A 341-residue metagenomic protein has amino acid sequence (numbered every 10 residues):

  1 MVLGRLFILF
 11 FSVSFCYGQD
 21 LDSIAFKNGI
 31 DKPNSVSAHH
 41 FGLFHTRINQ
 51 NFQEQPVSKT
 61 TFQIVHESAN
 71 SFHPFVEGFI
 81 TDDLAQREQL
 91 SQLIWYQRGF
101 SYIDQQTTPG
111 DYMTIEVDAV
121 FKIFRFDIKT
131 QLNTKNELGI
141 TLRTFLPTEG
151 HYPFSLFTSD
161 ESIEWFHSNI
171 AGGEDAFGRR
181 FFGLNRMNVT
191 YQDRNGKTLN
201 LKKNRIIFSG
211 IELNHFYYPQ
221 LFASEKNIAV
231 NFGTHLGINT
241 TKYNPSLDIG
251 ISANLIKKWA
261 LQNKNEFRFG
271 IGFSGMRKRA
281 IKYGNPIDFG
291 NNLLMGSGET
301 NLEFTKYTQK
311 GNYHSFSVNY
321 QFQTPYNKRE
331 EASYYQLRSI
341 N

Functional and structural regions predicted by a protein language model:
M1-V57, H151-Y152: Cleavable N-terminal export/targeting peptides
D20-S23, T46-T60, K129-E137, Q220-I228 (+3 more regions): Short loop/turn motifs that connect adjacent beta-strands in outer-membrane beta-barrel proteins
T46-Q50, K122-T130, I211-P219, L236 (+4 more regions): Residues on the lipid-exposed face of transmembrane beta-strands in outer-membrane beta-barrel proteins
P56-S58, D118-F124, R205-I211, P245-I251 (+2 more regions): Residues that define the transmembrane beta-barrel architecture of outer-membrane proteins
H66-F72, L142-T148, Y217-P219, T234-T240 (+4 more regions): Transmembrane beta-strands of outer-membrane beta-barrel pores
S68-F121: Surface-exposed strand-loop-strand hairpins of Gram-negative outer-membrane beta-barrel proteins
P74-T81, H151-F157, T240-L247, A280-F289 (+1 more regions): Outer-membrane beta-barrel translocator domains and adjoining extracellular loop/strand segments of Gram-negative
S162-N188, D193, R279-N341: Outer membrane beta-barrel transmembrane domains
